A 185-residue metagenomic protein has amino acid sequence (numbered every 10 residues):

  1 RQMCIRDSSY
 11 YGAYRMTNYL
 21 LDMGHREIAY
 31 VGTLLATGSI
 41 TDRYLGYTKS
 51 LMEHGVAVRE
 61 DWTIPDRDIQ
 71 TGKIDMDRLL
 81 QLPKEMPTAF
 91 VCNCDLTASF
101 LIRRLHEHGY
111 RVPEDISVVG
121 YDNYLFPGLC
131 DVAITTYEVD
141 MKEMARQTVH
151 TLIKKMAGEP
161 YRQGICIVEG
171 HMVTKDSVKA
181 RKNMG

Functional and structural regions predicted by a protein language model:
Q2-G185: Bacterial carbohydrate/catabolite-sensing allosteric modules
